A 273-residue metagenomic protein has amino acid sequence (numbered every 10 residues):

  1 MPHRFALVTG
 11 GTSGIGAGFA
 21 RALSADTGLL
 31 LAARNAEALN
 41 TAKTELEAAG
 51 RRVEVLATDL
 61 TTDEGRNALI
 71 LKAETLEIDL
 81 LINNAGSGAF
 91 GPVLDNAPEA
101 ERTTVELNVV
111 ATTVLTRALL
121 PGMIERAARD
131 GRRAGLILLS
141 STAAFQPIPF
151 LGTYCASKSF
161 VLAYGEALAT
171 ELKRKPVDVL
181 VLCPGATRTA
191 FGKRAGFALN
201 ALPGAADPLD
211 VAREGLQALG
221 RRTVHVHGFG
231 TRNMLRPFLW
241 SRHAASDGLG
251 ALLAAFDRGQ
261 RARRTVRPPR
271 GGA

Functional and structural regions predicted by a protein language model:
G10-S13: Conserved glycine-rich cofactor-binding loop
D26-T41: Conserved glycine-rich Rossmann-like NAD(P)H-binding loop of the short-chain dehydrogenase/reductase
N84-A89: Conserved NAD(P)H cofactor-binding loop of Rossmann-fold oxidoreductase domains
P92-V105: Substrate-binding pocket helix/loop in short-chain dehydrogenase/reductase
T116, S157: Active-site helix of classical SDR
S141: Residue(s) in the substrate-gating loop at a strand-loop-helix junction that position the organic substrate next
V181, L199-R236: C-terminal helical subdomain
